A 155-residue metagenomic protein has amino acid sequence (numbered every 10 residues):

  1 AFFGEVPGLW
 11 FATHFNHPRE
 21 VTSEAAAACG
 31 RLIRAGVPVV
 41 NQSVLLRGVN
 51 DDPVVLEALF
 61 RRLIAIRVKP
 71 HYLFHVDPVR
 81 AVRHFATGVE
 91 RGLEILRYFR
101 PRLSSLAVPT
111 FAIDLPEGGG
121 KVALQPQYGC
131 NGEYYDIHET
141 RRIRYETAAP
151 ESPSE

Functional and structural regions predicted by a protein language model:
A1-L103: Conserved AdoMet/S-adenosylmethionine-binding subsite of the radical SAM
I64-E155: Auxiliary Fe-S-binding modules of radical SAM enzymes
